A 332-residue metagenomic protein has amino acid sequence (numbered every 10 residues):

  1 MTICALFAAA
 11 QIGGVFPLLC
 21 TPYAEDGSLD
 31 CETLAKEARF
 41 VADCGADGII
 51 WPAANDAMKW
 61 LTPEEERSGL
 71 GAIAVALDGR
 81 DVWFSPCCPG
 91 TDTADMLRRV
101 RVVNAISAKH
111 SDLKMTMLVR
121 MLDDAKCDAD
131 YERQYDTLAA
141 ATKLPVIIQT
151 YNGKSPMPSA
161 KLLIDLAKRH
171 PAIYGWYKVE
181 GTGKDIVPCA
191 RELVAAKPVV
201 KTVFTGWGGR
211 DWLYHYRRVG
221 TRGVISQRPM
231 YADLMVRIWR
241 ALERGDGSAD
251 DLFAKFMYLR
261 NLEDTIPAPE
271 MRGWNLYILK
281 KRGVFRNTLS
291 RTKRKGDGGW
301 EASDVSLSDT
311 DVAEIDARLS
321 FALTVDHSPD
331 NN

Functional and structural regions predicted by a protein language model:
M1-A10, D330-N332: Basic/polar N-terminal segments that are highly enriched at the extreme N-terminus, encompassing both cleavable
L6-P156: Active-site beta->alpha loop and helix N-cap motifs at the rims of alpha/beta catalytic domains
G27, V41, I73, L138 (+4 more regions): Buried hydrophobic positions in well-ordered alpha/beta secondary-structure cores of metabolic enzymes
D30-T33, E37, E65, G69 (+12 more regions): General structural feature for long, well-ordered alpha-helical segments within catalytic domains of soluble enzymes
E32, G45, Y214-N332: Structured C-terminal cap/extension of enzyme domains
S68, A72-A76, V102-K109, T137-A141 (+5 more regions): Alpha-helical structural signal in soluble globular domains
L77-V82, A108-K114, K143, A172-I173 (+3 more regions): Structural alpha-beta junctions
N152-A268: Catalytic alpha/beta core domains of metabolic enzymes, predominantly
